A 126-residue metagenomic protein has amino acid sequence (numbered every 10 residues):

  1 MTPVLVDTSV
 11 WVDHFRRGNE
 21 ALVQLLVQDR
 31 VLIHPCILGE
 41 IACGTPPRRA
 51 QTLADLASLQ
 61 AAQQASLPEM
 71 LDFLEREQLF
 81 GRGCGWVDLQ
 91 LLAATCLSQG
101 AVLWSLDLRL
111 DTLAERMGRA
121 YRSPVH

Functional and structural regions predicted by a protein language model:
M1-I33, A42-L53: Short, well-structured N-terminal submotif of metal-dependent ribonuclease cores
W11, L38-I41, L110-D111: A generic structural signal for short hydrophobic patches within well-formed alpha-helices
R16, C36-L38, S58, R109 (+1 more regions): Short, acidic/turn-prone active-site loops that include or flank metal/cofactor- and phosphate-binding residues
E20, A61-P124: Active-site neighborhoods of divalent-metal-dependent phosphate/nucleic-acid chemistry enzymes
R30-I33, A120-H126: Short hydrophobic/aromatic-enriched beta-strand-loop microsegments
L38, L53-L56, L89: Short, well-structured alpha-helical segments
R49-Q51, D55-S58, E69: Ligand-binding grooves and catalytic loops that recognize ribose/phosphate and carbohydrate rings, and esterified lipid
